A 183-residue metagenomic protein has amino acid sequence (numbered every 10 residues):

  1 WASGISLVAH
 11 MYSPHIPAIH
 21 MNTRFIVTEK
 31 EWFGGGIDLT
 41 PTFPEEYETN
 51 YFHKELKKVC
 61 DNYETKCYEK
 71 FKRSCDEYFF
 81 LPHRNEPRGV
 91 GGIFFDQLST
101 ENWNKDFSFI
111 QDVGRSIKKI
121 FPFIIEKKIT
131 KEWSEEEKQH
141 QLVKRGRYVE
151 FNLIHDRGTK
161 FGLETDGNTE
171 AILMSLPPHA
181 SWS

Functional and structural regions predicted by a protein language model:
W1-S183: A domain-level signal for the structural core that forms small-molecule/cofactor-binding pockets and catalytic centers
